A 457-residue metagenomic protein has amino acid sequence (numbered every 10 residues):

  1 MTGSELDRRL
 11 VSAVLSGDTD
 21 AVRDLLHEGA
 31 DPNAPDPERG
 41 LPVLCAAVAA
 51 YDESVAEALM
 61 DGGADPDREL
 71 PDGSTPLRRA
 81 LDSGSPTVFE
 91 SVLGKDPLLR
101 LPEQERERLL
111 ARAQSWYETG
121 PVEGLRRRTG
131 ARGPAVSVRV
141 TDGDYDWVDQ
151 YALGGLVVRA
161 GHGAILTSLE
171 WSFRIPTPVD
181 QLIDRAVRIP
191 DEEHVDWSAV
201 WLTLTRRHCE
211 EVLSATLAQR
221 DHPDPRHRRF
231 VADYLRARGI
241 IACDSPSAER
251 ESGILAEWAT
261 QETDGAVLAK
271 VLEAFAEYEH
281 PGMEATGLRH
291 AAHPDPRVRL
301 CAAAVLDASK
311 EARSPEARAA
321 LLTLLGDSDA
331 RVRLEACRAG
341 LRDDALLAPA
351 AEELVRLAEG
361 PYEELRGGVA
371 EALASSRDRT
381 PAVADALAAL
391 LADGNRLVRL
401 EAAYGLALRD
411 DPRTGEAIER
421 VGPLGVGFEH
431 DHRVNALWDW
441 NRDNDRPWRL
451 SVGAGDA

Functional and structural regions predicted by a protein language model:
L6, R39-G40, G73, R106: Start-of-repeat signature of ankyrin repeats
R9-L10, P42-A47, P76-A80, R108-A113 (+3 more regions): Ankyrin-repeat helix-start
S12-G17, C45-D52, R79-P86, A111-T119: Ankyrin repeat A-helix N-terminal signature
A21, S54-V55, T87-S91, P121: Conserved ankyrin/ankyrin-like repeat signature
R23-D31, E57-D65, S91-L98: Ankyrin repeat domain, specifically the short helix-to-loop turn at the C-terminus of the second helix of each repeat
H27, M60-D61, D67, P176-D184 (+7 more regions): Amphipathic alpha-helical scaffolding segments comprising HEAT/armadillo-like alpha-solenoid repeats
P32-D36, P66-E69, R100-P102: Ankyrin repeat boundary signal
P225-R226, D264-A266, P281, P296-R297 (+4 more regions): Alpha-helix N-cap/helix-start positions at coil->helix boundaries
